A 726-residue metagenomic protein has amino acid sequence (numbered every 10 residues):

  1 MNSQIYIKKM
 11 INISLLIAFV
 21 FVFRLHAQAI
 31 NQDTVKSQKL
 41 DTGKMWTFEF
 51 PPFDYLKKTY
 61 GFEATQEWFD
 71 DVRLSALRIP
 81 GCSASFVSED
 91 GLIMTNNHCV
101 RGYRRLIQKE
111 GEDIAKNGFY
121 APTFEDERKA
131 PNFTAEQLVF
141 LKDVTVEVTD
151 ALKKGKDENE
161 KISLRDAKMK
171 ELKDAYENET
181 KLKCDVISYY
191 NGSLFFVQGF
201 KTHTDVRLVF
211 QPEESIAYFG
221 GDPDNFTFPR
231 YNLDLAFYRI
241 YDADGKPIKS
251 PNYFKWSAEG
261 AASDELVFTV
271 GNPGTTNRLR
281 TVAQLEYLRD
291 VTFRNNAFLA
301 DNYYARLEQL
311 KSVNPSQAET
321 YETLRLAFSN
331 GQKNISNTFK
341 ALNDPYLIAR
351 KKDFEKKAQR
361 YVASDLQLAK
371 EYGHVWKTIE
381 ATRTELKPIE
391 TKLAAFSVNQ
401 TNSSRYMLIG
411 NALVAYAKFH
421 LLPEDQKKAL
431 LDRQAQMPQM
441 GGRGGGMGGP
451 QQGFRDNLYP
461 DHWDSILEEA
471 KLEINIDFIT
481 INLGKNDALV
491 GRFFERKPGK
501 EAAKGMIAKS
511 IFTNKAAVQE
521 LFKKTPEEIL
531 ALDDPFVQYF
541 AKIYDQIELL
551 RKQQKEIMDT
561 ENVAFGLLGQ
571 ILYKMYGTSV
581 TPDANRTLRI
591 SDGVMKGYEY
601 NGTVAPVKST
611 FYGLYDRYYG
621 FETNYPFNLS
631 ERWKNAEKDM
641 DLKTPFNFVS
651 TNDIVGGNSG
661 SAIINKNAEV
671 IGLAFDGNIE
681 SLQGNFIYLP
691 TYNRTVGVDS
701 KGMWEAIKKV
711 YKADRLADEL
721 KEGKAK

Functional and structural regions predicted by a protein language model:
M1-Q32: Bacterial Sec-dependent N-terminal signal peptides
N2, H26-K726: Terminal presequence/propeptide segments associated with secretion/organelle targeting and zymogen/polyprotein
